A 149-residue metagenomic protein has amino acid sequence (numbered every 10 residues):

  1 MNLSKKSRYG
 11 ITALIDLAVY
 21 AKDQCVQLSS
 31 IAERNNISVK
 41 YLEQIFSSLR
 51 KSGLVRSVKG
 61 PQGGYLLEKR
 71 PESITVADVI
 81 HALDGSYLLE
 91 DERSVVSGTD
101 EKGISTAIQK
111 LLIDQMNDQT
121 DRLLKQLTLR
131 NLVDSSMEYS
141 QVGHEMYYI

Functional and structural regions predicted by a protein language model:
M1-L14: Short alpha-helical segments that sit at the start of domains
A13-K22: Short amphipathic alpha-helical interface segments
V26-N35: A short alpha-helical element within helix-turn-helix/winged-helix DNA-binding domains across DNA-binding proteins
K40: Key DNA-contact positions within bacterial/archaeal DNA-binding proteins
I45-R50: Basic amphipathic alpha-helical segments that dock to polyanions
L54-Q62, L66-L67: Beta-hairpin "wing" of winged helix-turn-helix
P71-V96: Conserved segment of winged-helix/HTH DNA-binding domains
V96-I149: C-terminal regulatory/oligomerization modules of transcriptional regulators
